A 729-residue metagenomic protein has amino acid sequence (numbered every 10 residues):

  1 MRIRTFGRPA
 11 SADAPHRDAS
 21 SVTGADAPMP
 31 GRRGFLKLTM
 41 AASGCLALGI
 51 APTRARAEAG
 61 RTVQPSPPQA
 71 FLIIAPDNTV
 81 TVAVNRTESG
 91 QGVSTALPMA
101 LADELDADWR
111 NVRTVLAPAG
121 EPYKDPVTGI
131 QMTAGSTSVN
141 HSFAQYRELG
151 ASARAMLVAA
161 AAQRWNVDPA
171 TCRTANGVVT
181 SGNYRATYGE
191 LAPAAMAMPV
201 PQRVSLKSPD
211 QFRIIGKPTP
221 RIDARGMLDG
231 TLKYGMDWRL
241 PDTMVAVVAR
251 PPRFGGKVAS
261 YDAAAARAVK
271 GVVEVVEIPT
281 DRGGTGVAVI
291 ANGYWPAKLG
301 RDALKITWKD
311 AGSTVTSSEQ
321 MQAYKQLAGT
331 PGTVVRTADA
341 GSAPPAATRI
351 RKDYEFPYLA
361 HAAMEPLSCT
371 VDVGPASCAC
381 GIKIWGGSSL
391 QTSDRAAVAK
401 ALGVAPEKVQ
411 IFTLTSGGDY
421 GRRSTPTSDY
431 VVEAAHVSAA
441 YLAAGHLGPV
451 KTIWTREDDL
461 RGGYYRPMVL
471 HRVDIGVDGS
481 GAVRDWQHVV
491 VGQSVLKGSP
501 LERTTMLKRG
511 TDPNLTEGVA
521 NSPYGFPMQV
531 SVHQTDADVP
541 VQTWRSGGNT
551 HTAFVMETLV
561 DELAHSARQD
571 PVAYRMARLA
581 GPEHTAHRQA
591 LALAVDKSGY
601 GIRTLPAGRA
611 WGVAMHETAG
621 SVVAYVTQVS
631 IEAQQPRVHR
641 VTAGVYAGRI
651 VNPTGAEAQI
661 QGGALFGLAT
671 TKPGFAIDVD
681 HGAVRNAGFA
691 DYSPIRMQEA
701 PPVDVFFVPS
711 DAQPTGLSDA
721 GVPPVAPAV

Functional and structural regions predicted by a protein language model:
R2-A12, R17, E121-S142, P193 (+6 more regions): Glycine-rich loop/linker segments at domain edges
G7, S11, F143-P220, K270-A347 (+7 more regions): Molybdopterin (Moco) oxidoreductase catalytic core of the xanthine/aldehyde oxidoreductase family
V22-M29, G49-T81: C-terminal segment of N-terminal export signals and the immediately downstream linker at the start of the mature
V22-S43: N-terminal secretory signal peptides and thylakoid transit peptides that target proteins across membranes
A70-I74, L232, S368-V373, L470-G479 (+3 more regions): Short beta-strand elements
A102-M132, V158-A186, R267-A268, G403-K408 (+4 more regions): C-terminal catalytic domains of large/alpha subunits in multi-subunit enzymes
D242-P252: Short glycine-/aliphatic-rich beta-strand segments at the starts of folded cytosolic domains
P251-A259, A265, V276-P279, G286 (+3 more regions): A conserved hydrophobic secondary-structure block that centers on an alpha-helix together with its immediately flanking
